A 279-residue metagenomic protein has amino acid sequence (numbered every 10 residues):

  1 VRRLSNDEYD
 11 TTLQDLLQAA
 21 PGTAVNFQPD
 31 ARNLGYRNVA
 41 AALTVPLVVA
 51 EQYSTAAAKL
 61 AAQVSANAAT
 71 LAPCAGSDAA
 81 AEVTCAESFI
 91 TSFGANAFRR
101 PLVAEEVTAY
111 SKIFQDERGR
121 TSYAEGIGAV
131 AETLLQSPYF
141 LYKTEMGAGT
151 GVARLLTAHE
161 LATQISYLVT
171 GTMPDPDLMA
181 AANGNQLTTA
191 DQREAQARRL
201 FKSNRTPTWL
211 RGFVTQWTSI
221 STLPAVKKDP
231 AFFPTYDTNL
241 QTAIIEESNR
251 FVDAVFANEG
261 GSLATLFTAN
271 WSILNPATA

Functional and structural regions predicted by a protein language model:
V1-A279: Low-complexity, glycine/serine/threonine/alanine-rich intrinsically disordered linker and propeptide segments
